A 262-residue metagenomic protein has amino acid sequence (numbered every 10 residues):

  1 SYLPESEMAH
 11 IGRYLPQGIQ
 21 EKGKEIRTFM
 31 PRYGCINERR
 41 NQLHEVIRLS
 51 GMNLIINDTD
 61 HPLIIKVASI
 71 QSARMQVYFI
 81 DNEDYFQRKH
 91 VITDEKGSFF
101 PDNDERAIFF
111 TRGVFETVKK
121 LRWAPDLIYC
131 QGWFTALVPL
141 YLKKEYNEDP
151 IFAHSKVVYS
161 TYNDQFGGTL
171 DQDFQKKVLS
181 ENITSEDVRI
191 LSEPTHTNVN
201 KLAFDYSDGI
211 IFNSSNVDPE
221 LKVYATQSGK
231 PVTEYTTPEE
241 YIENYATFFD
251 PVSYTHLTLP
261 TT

Functional and structural regions predicted by a protein language model:
S1-I11, I36-R39: A short, glycine/small-residue-rich beta-strand->loop->alpha-helix junction that serves as a flexible
Y14-K24: A short, Lys/Arg-enriched amphipathic alpha-helix followed by its capping loop at the start of a domain
T28-V67, D187-S192: Active-site donor-binding segments of glycosyltransferases and PAPS-dependent sulfotransferases
S72-L127, T184-T197: Conserved nucleotide-sugar donor-binding subdomain of glycosyltransferases
N103-E181: Conserved nucleotide-sugar donor-interacting segment of glycosyltransferase catalytic cores, predominantly GT-B
F152, Q165, S180-I210: Membrane-proximal helix-turn-helix segments that form the acceptor-binding/catalytic region of lipid-linked
N200-K201, D218-P251: Helix-loop-beta element that forms the nucleotide-linked donor phosphate-binding surface in glycosyltransferases
T255-T261: Conserved small/polar residues in nucleotide/adenosyl-binding loops
